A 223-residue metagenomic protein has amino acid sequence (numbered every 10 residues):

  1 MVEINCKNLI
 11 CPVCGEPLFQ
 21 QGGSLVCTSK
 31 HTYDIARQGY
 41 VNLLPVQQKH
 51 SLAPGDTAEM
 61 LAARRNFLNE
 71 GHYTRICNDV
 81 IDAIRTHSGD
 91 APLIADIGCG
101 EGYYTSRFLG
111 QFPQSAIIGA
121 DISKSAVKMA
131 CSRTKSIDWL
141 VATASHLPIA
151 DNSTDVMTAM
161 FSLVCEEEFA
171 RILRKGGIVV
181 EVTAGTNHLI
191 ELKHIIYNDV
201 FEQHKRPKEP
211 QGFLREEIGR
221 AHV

Functional and structural regions predicted by a protein language model:
M1-A53: N-terminal auxiliary segments of SAM/dcSAM-dependent transferases
H50, G55-R75: Class I SAM-dependent methyltransferase Rossmann-like catalytic core, especially the SAM/SAH-binding loop
G71-D90: Conserved alpha-helix/loop element of class I SAM-dependent methyltransferases that forms part of the SAM/SAH-binding
L93-D96, E101-H146: Class I SAM-dependent methyltransferase SAM/SAH-binding core
S145-V156: A short acidic, Gly/Pro-enriched loop at the edge of an enzyme's catalytic core that lines a small-molecule cofactor
E166-V180: A short glycine-rich, Lys/Arg-flanked "PGG" loop and its adjoining helix->strand segment in the class I
I178-E209: Conserved class I S-adenosyl-L-methionine
A221-V223: Conserved small/polar residues in nucleotide/adenosyl-binding loops
